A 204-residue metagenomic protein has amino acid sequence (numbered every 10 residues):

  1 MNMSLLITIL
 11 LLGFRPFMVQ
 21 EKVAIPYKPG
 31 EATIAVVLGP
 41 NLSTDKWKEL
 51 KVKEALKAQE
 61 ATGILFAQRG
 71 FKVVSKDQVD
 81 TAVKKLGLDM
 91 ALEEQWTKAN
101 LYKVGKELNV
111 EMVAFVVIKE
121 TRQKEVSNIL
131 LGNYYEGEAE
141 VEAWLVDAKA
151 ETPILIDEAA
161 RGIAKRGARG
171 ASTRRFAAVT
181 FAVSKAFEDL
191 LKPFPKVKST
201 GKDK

Functional and structural regions predicted by a protein language model:
M1-I9: Sec-dependent signal peptide recognition, specifically the positively charged N-region followed immediately by
I9-L88, F187-K204: A structural "domain/chain start" motif
G30-I34, R69, N109-A114, Y135-E142 (+1 more regions): Envelope-exposed proteins and targeting segments
G39-N41, V117-K124, A160-R161: Generic short beta-strand segments
L42-K53, L88-A91, I129-L130, A168-F176: Second-shell loop/turn segments in exported
E54, A58, T62, T97-V104 (+4 more regions): Stable alpha-helical elements in mature extracytoplasmic
V74-V126: Short, solvent-exposed, polar/charged sequence segments at loop or secondary-structure edges
L131-P193: Short secondary-structure boundary motifs at beta->alpha junctions and helix caps
